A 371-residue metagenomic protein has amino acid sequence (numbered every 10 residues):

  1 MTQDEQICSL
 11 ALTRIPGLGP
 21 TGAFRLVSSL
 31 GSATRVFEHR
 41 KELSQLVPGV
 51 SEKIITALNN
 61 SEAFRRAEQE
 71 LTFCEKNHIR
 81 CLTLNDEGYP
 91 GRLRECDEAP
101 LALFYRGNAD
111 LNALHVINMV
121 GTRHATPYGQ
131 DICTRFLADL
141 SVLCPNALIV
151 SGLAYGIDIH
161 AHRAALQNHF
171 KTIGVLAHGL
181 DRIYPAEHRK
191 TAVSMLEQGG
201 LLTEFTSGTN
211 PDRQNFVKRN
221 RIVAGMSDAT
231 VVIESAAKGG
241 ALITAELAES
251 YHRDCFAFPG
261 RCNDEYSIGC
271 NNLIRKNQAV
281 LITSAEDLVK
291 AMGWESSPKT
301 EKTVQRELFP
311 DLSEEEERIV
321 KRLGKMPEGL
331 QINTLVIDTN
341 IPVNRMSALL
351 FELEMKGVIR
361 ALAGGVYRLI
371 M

Functional and structural regions predicted by a protein language model:
M1-P145: Short, positively charged patches
T2-Q3, T83-M371: Glycine-biased, small-residue-rich flexible motifs in mid-sequence functional cores and linkers
